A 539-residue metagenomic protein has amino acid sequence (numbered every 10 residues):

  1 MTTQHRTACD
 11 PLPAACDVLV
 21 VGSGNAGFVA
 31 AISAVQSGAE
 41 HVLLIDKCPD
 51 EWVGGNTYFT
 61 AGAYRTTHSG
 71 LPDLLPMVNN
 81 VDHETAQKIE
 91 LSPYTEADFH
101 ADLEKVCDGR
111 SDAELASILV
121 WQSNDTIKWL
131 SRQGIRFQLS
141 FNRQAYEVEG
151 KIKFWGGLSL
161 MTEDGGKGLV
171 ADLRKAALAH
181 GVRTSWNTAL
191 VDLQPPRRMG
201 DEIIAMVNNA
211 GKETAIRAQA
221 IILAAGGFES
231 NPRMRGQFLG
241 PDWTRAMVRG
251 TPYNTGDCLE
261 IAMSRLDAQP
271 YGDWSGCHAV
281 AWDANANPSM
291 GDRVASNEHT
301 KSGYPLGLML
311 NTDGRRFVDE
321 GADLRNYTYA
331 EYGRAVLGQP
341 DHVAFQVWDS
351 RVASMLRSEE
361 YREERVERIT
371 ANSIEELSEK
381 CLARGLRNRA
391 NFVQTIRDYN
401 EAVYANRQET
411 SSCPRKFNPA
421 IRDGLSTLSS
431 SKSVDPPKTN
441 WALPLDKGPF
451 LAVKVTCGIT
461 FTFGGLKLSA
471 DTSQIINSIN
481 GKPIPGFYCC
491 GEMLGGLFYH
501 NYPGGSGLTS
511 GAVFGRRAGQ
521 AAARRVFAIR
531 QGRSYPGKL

Functional and structural regions predicted by a protein language model:
D10-A26, L43: Beta1/beta-strand and adjacent pyrophosphate-binding region of the FAD-binding site in flavoprotein oxidoreductases
Q36-Y58: Glycine-rich FAD pyrophosphate-binding loop
Y58-A97: N-terminal glycine-rich dinucleotide-binding loop that anchors FAD/FMN and/or NAD(P) in oxidoreductases
E84-K151, N372-D398: Rossmann-like flavin
A113-K212, P232-R233, A281-D283, I396 (+1 more regions): Conserved redox-cofactor binding core of oxidoreductases
D192, N391-L497, N501: A glycine-rich dinucleotide-binding beta-alpha-beta segment and adjacent secondary-structure elements that constitute
G211-P288, L508, R517, A521: Glycine-rich loop(s) and the adjacent beta-strand/alpha-helix scaffold that form part
T255, L259-N391, A405: An anion/pyrophosphate-binding glycine-rich loop and adjacent beta-alpha core in soluble alpha-beta enzymes
